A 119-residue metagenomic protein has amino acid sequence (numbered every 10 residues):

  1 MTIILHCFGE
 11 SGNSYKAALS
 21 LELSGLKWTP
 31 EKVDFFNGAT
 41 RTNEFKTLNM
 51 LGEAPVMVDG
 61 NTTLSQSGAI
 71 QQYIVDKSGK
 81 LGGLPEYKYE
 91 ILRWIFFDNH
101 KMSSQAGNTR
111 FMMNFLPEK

Functional and structural regions predicted by a protein language model:
M1-K119: GST-like domain detector, emphasizing the conserved glutathione-binding G-site in the N-terminal thioredoxin-like
